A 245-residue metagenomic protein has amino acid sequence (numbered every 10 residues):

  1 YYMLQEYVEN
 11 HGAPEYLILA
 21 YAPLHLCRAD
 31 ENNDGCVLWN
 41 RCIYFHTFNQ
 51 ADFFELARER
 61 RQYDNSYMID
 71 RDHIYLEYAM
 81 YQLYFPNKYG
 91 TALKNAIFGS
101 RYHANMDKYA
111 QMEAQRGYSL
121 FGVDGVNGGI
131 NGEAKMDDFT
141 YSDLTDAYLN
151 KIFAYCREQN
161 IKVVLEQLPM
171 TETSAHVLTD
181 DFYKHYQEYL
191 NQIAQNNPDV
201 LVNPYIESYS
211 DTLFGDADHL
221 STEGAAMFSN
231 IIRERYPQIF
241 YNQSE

Functional and structural regions predicted by a protein language model:
Y1-E59: Membrane-embedded segments
E6, A154-Y155, Q192-I193: Alpha-helical scaffold elements within enzyme catalytic domains, especially in hydrolases
V8, G12, F139-D146, K184 (+1 more regions): Soluble non-cytosolic domains of exported or imported proteins
G12-Y16, R157-V164, N196-V200: Loop/turn elements at helix/coil->beta-strand transitions in domains of secreted/extracellular proteins
P23-C27, M170-T173, E207-Y209: Solvent-exposed loop/turn segments at secondary-structure junctions within structured extracellular/periplasmic domains
D34-Q159: Secreted/periplasmic serine-hydrolase-like ester/acetyl group-modifying domain
F153-L178: Active-site segments of SGNH/GDSL-like serine hydrolases that catalyze O-acetyl group transfer/hydrolysis on lipids
A175-E245: Long, positively charged, glycine-interspersed low-complexity recognition regions
